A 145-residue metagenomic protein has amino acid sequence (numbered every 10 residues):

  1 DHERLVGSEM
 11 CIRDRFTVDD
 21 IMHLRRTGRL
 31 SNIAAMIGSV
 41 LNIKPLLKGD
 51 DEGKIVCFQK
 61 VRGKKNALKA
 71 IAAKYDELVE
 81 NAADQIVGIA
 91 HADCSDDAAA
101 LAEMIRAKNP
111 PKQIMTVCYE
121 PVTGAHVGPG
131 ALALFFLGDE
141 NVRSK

Functional and structural regions predicted by a protein language model:
D1-G7, C11: Single conserved hydrophobic/aromatic residue that forms the stacking wall/gate of nucleotide- or nucleobase-binding
I12-D19, K44-D50, A82: Short, structured loop/turn "capping" segments at alpha-beta junctions
R13-L41: Conserved anion/nucleotide-ligand pocket segment
H23-R29, A35, L46, D51-E52 (+2 more regions): Short capping/connector residues at structural and topological boundaries
A35-P45, G124-A125, G130-A131: Conserved phosphate/anionic-ligand binding catalytic regions in large, soluble enzymes, centered on
D51-K145: Gly/His-enriched, cation/cofactor- and phosphate-binding structural elements
